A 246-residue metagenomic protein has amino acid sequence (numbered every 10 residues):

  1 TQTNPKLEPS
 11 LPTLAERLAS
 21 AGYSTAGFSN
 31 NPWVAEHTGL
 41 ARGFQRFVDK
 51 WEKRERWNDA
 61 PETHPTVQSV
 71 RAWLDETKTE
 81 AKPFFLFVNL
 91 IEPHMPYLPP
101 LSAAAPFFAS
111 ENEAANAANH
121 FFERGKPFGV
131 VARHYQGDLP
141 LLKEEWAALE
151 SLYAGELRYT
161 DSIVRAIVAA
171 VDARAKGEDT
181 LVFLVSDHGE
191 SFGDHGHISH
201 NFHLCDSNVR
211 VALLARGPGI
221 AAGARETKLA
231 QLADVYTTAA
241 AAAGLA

Functional and structural regions predicted by a protein language model:
T1-A246: Catalytic domains that recognize anionic headgroups
